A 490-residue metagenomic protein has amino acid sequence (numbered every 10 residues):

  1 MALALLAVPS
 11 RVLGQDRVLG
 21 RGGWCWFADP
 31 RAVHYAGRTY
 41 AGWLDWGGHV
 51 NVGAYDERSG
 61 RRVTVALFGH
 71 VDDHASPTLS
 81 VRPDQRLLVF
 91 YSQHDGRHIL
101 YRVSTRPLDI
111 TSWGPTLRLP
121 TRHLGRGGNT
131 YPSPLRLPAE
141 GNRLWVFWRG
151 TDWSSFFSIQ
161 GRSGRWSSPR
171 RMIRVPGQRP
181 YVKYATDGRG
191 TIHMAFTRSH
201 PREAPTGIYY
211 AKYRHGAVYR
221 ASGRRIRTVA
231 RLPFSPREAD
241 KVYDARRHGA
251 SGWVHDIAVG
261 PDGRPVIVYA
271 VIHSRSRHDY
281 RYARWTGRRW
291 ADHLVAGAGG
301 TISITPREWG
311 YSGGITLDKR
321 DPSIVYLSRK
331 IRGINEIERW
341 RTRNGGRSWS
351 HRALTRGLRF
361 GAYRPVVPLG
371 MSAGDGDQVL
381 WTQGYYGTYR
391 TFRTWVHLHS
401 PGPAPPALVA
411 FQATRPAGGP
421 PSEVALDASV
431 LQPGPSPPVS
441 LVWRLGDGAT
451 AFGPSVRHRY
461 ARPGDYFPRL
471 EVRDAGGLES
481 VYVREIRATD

Functional and structural regions predicted by a protein language model:
M1-A2, V12: Cleavable N-terminal signal peptides
L3, R17, R136, R220 (+4 more regions): Intrinsic low-complexity, intrinsically disordered segments enriched in polar/basic residues
V12, R106, Q160, N344 (+6 more regions): Serine/proline-rich low-complexity intrinsically disordered segments, especially terminal tails, linkers
Q15-P405: Extracellular, repeat-based ectodomains that mediate carbohydrate processing or recognition
P403-D490: Extracellular/lumenal mature domains of secreted and surface-exposed proteins
